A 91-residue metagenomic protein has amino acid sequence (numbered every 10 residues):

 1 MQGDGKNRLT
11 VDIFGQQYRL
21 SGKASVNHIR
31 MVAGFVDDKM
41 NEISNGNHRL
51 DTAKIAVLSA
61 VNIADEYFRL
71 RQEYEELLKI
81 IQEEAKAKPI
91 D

Functional and structural regions predicted by a protein language model:
M1-M31, E75-D91: Extended beta-strand/beta-hairpin segments
G15-N62: Amphipathic, hydrophobic secondary-structure cores in small proteins
R49, A53-D91: Long, leucine- and charge-enriched amphipathic alpha-helices that form heptad-repeat coiled-coil/leucine-zipper-like
